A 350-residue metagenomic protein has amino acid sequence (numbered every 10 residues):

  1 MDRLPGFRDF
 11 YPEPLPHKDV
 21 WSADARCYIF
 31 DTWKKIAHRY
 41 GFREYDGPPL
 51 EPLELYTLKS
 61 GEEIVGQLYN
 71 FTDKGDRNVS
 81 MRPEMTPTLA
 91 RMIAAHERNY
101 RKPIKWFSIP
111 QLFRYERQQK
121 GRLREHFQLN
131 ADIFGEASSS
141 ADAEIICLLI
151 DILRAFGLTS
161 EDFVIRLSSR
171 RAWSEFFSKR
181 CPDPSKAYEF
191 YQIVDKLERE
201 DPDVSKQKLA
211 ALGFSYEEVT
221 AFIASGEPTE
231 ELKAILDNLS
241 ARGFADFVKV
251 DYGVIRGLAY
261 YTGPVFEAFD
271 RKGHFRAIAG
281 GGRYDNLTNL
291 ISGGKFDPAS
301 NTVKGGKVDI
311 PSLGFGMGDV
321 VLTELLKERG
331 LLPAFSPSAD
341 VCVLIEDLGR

Functional and structural regions predicted by a protein language model:
M1-P87, A95, A143, V164-R166: TRNA-binding/sensing appendages of the translation machinery
R3, K18-S22, D183, E198 (+1 more regions): Intrinsic-disorder-associated interaction segments
P16-V20, Y188, K208: Short, low-complexity, intrinsically disordered N-terminal segments
A23-Y40, E51-E54, D76, T86-Y100 (+3 more regions): Positively charged, Gly/Ser-enriched RNA/tRNA-binding surfaces
G41-D46, N70, E189-Q192, E217 (+1 more regions): Compositionally biased, intrinsically disordered low-complexity regions enriched in proline and serine
G61-G66, T159, F177, C181: Short alpha-helix boundary/capping motifs
L167-K206: Short terminal or interdomain "cap/linker" segment that borders an active site or interface and mediates
